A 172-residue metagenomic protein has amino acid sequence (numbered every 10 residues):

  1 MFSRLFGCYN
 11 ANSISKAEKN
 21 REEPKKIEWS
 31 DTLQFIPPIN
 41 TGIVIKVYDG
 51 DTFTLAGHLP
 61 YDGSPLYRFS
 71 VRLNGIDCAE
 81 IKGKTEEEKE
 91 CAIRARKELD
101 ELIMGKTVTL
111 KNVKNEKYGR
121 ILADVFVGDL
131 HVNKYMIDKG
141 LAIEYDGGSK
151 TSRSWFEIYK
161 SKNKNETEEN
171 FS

Functional and structural regions predicted by a protein language model:
M1-S172: Small beta-barrel nucleic-acid-binding modules, primarily SNase/OB-fold domains and secondarily Tudor-like barrels
